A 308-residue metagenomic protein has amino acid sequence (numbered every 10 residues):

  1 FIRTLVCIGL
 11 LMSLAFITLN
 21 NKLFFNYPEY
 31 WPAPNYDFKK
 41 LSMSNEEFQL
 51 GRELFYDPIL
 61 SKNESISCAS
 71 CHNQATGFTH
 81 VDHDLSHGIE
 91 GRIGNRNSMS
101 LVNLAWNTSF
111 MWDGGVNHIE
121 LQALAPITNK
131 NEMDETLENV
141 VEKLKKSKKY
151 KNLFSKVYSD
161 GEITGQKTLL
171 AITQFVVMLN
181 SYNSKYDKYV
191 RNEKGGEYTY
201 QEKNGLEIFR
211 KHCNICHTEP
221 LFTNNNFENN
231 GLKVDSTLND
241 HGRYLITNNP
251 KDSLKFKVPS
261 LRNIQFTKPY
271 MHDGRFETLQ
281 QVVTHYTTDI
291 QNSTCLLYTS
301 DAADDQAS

Functional and structural regions predicted by a protein language model:
L5-A15: Hydrophobic membrane-insertion alpha-helices, especially the h-region of bacterial N-terminal signal peptides
N20-A125, K188-T294: Short glycine/threonine-rich turn/loop motifs
F38, D57, N139-V141, V157-S159: Second-shell loop/turn segments in exported
E120, V141, K151, L169 (+1 more regions): An amphipathic alpha-helix signature
I127-E142: A short, charged helix-loop
K143-N226: Extended surface/linker regions that mediate inter-domain or inter-protein docking in multi-component redox
Y298-S308: Single conserved hydrophobic/aromatic residue that forms the stacking wall/gate of nucleotide- or nucleobase-binding
